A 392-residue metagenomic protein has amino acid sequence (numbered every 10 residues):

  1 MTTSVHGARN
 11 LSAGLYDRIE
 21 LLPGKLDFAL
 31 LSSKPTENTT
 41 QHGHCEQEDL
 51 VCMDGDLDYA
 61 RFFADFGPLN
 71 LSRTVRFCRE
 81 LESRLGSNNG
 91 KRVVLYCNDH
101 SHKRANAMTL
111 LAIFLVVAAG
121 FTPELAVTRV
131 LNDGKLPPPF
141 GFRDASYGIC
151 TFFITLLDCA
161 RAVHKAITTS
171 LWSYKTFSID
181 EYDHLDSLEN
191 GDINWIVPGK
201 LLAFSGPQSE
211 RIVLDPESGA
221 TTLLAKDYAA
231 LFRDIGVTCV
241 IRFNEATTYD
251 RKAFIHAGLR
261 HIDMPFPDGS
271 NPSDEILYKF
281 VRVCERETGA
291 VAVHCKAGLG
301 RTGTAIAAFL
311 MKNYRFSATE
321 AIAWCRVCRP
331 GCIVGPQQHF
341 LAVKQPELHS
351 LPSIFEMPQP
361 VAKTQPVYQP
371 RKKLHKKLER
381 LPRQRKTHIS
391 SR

Functional and structural regions predicted by a protein language model:
M1-T2, K386: Intrinsically disordered/low-complexity terminal segments and short unstructured peptides
T2-F114, A119-V291, A308-P346, S350: Cysteine-based protein phosphatase catalytic domain of the PTP/DSP
C295: Short cysteine clusters
G298: Conserved G/P- and acidic residue-centered "switch" motifs that form tight phosphate/ATP-binding loops in soluble
T302: Ser/Thr-glycine-rich phosphate-binding loops at phosphate-binding pockets of nucleotides, nucleotide cofactors
S353-R392: Long, low-complexity, Ser/Pro/Thr- and acidic-rich intrinsically disordered regulatory regions
